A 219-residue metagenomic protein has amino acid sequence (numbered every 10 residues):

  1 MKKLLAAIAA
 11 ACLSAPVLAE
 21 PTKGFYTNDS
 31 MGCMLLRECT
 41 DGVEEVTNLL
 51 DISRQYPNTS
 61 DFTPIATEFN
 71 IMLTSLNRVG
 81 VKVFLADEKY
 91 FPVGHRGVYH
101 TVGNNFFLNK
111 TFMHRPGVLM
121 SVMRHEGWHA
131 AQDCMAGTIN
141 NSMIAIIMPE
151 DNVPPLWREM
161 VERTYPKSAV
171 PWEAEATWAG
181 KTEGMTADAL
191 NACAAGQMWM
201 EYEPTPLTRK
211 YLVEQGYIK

Functional and structural regions predicted by a protein language model:
K2-A7: Sec-dependent signal peptide recognition, specifically the positively charged N-region followed immediately by
V17-A19: Boundary at the C-terminal end of the N-terminal hydrophobic targeting segment
M34-V102: Auxiliary, metal-adjacent structural segments of Zn-dependent hydrolase domains
F106-M123: Short pre-active-site segment immediately N-terminal to the catalytic Zn-binding motif
G127-I144: Catalytic Zn2+-binding segment of zinc metalloproteases
N141-K219: Metalloprotease/metallohydrolase-associated module, dominated by Zn2+-dependent proteases
